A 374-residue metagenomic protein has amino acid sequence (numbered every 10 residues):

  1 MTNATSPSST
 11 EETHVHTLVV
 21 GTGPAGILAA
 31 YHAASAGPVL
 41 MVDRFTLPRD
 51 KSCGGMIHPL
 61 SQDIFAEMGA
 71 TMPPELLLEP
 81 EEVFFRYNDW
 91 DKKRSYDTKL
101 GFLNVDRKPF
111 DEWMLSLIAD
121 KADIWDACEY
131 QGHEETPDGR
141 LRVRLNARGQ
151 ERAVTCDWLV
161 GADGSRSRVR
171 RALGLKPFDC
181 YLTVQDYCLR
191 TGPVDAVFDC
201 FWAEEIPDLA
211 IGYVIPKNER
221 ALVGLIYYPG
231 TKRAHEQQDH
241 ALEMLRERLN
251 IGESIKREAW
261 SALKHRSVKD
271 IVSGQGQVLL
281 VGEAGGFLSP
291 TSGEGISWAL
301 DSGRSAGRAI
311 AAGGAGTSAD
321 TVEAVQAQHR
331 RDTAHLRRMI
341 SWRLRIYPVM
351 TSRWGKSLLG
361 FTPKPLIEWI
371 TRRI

Functional and structural regions predicted by a protein language model:
S8-G23: Beta1/beta-strand and adjacent pyrophosphate-binding region of the FAD-binding site in flavoprotein oxidoreductases
L18, T22, Y31-C53: Glycine-rich FAD pyrophosphate-binding loop
V20, G161-A162, L280: Redox-cofactor binding/interface segments in oxidoreductases and associated redox assembly factors
G26-I27: N-terminal Rossmann-fold NAD(P) dinucleotide-binding loop
H58-W113: A conserved beta-strand/loop capping segment in the N-terminal third of enzymes that catalyze redox or closely related
L117-G252, K269-D270, G286: Predominantly flavin-linked oxidoreductase catalytic cores and closely associated redox partners
P229, R233-I310: FAD/FMN-dependent oxidoreductases across multiple families
R308-I374: C-terminal helical "tail/cap" subdomain of flavin- and related membrane-associated enzymes
